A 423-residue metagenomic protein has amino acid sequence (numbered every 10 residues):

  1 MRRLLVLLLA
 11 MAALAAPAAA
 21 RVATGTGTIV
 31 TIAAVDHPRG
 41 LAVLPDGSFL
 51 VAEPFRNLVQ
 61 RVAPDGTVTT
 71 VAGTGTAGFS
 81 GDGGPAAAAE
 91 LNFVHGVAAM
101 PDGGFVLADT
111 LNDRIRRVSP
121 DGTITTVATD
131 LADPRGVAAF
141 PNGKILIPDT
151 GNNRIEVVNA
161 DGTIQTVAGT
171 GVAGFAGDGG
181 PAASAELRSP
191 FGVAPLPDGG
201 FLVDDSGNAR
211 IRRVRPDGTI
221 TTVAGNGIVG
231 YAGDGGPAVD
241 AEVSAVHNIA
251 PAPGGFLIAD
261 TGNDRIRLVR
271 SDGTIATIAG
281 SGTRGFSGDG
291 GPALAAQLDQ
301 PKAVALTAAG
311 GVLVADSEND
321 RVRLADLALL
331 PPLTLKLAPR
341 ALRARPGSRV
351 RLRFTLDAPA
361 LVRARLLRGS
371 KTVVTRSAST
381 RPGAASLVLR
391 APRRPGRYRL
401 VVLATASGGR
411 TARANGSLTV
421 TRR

Functional and structural regions predicted by a protein language model:
R21-G40, L50, T67-F93, D121-G136 (+4 more regions): Gly/Pro-rich loop segments of beta-rich domains
V43-D46, A99-D102, A139-N142, P195-D198 (+2 more regions): Residue-level detector of Asp-centered blade-edge/turn motifs that repeat once per structural unit in beta-propeller
F49-F55, L107-L111, I147-G151, V203-G207 (+2 more regions): Conserved beta-strand positions in repeat-built beta-propeller and related beta-rich domains
N57-R61, D113-R117, N153-V157, A209-R213 (+4 more regions): A short loop-to-beta-strand structural motif that recurs across blades of beta-propeller domains
Q300-L330: Blade-level signature of beta-propeller repeat domains, shared across WD40, Kelch, NHL, RCC1 and BNR/Asp-box propellers
V350-L356: Aromatic/hydrophobic beta-strand junction motif of beta-rich domains
K371-G396: Glycine-centered tight-turn motifs at strand-turn-strand junctions
V402-A404: Conserved structural position at the C-terminal beta-strand of extracellular beta-sandwich adhesion modules
